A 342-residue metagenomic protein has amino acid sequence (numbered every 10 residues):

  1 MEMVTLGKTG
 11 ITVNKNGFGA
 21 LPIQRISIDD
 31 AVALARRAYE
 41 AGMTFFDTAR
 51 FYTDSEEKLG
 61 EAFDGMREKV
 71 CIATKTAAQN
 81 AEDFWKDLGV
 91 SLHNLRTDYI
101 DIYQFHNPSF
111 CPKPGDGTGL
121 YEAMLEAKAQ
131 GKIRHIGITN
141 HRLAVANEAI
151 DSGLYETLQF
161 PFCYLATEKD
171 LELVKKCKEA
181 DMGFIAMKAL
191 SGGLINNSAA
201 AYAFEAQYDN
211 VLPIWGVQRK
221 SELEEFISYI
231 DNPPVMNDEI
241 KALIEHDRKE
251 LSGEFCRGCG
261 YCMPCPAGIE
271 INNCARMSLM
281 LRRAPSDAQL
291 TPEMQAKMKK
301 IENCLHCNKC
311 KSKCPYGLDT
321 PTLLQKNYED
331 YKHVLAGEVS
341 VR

Functional and structural regions predicted by a protein language model:
M1-V70: N-terminal binding-site loop/beta-alpha segment at the start of enzyme catalytic domains that lines or forms
E2, L34-A35, K58-A62, D87-S91 (+6 more regions): A general structural detector for well-ordered alpha-helical segments in enzyme core domains, enriched
L6, F18, F46, L59 (+11 more regions): Conserved, mostly hydrophobic/aromatic
G19, A49, Y103-H106, T139 (+3 more regions): Conserved residues at the C-terminal ends of beta-strands
D29, R36, E40, Q79-I185 (+1 more regions): Glycine/proline-rich, positively charged, aromatic-decorated active-site loop/lid region on the catalytic face
M43-T44, E172-A186, L190-R342: Structured C-terminal cap/extension of enzyme domains
T44-R50, A73-T74, R134-G137, T157-F160 (+3 more regions): Short catalytic-loop micro-motif centered on adjacent basic/acidic residues
K69-I72, Y155-C163, P234-I240: Short hydrophobic/aromatic-enriched beta-strand-loop microsegments
